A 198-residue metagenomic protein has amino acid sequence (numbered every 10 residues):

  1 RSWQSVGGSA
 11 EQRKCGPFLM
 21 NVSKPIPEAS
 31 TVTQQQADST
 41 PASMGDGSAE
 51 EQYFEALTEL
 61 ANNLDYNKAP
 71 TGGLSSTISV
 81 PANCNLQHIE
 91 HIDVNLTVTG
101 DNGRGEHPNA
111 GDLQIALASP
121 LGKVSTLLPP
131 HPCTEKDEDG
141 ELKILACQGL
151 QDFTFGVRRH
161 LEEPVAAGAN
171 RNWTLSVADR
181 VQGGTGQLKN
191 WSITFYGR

Functional and structural regions predicted by a protein language model:
R1-K14: Hydrolase catalytic cores
S2, P25, P164: Residues that form generic nucleotide/phosphate-binding pockets
S5, E28-T31: Short, well-ordered loop/turn and helix-capping segments at boundaries between secondary-structure elements and domains
R13-A29: Carbohydrate-binding/catalytic loop surfaces
V32-R198: Loop and turn regions of beta-sandwich accessory domains that flank beta-strands and are enriched in small/polar
